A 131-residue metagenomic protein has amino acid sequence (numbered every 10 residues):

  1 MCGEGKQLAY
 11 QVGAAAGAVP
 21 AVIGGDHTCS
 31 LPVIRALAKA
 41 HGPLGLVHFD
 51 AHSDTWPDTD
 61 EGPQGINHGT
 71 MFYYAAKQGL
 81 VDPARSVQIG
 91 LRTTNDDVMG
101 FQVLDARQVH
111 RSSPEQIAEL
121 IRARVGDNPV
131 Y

Functional and structural regions predicted by a protein language model:
M1-Y131: Conserved alpha-helical scaffold segments that buttress catalytic/binding sites
